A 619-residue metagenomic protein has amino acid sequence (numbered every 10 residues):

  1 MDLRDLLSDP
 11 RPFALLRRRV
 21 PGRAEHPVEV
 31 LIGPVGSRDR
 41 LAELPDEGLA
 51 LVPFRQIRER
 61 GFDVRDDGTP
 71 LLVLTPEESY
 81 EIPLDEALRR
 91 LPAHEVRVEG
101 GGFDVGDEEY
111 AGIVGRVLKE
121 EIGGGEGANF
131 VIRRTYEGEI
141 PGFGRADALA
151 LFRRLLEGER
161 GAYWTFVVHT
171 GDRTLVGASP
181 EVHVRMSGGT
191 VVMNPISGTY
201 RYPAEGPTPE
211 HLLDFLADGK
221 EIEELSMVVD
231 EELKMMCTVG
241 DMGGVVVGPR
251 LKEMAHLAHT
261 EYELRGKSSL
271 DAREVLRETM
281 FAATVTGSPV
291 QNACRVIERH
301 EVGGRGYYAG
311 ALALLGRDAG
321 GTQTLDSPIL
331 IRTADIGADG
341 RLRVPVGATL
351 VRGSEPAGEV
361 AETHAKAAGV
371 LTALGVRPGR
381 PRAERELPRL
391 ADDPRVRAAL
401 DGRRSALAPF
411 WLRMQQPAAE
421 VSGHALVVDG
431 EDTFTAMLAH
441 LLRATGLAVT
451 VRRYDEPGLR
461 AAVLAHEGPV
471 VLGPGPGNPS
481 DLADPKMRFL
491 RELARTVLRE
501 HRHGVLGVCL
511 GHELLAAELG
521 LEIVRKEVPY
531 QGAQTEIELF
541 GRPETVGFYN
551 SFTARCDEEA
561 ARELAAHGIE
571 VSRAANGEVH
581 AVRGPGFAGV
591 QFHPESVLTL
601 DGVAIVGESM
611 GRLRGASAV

Functional and structural regions predicted by a protein language model:
R18-G22, V28-A146, G188, E221-E223 (+3 more regions): Non-catalytic accessory segments adjacent to catalytic cores
P27, E43-D46, R185-L257, G337-P381: Cytosolic ligand/metal-binding cores
E78-G100, E139, Y200, T208-E298 (+1 more regions): Contiguous alpha-helical scaffold segments within structured protein domains that host functional hotspots
R134-E223, G316-V344: An anion-binding catalytic pocket shared by soluble metabolic enzymes
E263-A391: Conserved hydrophobic core element of enzyme catalytic domains
P388-S422, E595-V619: Acyltransferase
H424-A425, D432-G507, R614: Flexible gly/pro-rich beta->alpha loop and the following alpha-helix that scaffold active-site loops
F489-R499, G504-V508, H512-A604, E608 (+1 more regions): Pocket-forming structural segment of enzyme catalytic cores
